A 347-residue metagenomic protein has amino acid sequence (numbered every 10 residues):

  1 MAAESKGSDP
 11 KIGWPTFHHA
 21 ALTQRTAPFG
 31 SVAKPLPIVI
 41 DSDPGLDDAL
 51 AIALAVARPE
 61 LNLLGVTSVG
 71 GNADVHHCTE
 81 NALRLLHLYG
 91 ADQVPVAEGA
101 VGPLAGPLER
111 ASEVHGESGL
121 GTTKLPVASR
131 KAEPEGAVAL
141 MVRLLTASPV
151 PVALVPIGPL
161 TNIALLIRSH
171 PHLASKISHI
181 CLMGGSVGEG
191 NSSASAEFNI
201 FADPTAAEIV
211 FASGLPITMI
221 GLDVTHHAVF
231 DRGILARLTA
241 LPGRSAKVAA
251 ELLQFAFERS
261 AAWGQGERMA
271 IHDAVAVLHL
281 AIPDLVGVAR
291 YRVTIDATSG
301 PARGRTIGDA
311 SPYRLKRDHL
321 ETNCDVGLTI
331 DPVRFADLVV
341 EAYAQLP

Functional and structural regions predicted by a protein language model:
M1-P10: Extreme N-terminal basic, low-complexity initiation segments that serve as generic localization/processing leaders
F17, A21-R25, F29-P35, A51-A55 (+3 more regions): Conformational coupling and interaction surfaces
F17, A21-R25, V32-L36, T79-A147 (+5 more regions): Metal-dependent C-N hydrolase catalytic cores
F17, F29-S42, L46-R84, S118 (+2 more regions): Active-site histidine-anchored catalytic micro-motif
H87-D92, V101, T146, V150 (+6 more regions): Generic secondary-structure signature for well-ordered alpha-helical cores
V96, V210, V277: A residue-level signal for conserved active-site and pocket-lining positions in enzyme catalytic cores
